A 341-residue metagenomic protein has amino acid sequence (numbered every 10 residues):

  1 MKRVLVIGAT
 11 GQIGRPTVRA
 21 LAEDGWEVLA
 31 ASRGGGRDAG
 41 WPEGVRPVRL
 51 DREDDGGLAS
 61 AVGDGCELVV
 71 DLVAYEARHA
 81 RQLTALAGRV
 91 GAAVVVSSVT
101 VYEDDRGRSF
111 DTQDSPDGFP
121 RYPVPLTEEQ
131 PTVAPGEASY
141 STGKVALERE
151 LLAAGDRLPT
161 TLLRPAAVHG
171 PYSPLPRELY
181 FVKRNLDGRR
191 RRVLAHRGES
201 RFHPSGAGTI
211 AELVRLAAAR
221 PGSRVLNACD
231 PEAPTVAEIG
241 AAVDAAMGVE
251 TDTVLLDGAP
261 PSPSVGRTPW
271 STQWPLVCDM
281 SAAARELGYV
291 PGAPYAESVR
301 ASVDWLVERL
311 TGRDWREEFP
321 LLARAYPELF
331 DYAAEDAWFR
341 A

Functional and structural regions predicted by a protein language model:
V4-D24: N-terminal Rossmann NAD(P)H-binding glycine-rich loop of SDR-like oxidoreductase domains
A30-G36, R52: N-terminal Rossmann-fold cofactor-binding loop
R46-D71, Y75-R81: Conserved Rossmann-fold cofactor-binding substructure of NAD(P)-dependent oxidoreductases
T84-V145, A153: Conserved Rossmann-fold NAD(P)-dependent oxidoreductase catalytic core, especially the SDR/UDP-sugar
L147-Y172: Conserved beta-loop-beta element that borders a ligand/cofactor-binding pocket
Y172, E199-G208, L226-A246, L276 (+2 more regions): Substrate-binding strand-loop-helix patch in Rossmann-like NAD(P)-dependent oxidoreductase/epimerase domains
P176-F181, L194-A218, N227: Substrate-positioning beta->alpha
L213-W274, G312-A341: Mid/C-terminal beta-alpha module of Rossmann-like enzyme folds, strongest in SDR-family dehydrogenases/epimerases
